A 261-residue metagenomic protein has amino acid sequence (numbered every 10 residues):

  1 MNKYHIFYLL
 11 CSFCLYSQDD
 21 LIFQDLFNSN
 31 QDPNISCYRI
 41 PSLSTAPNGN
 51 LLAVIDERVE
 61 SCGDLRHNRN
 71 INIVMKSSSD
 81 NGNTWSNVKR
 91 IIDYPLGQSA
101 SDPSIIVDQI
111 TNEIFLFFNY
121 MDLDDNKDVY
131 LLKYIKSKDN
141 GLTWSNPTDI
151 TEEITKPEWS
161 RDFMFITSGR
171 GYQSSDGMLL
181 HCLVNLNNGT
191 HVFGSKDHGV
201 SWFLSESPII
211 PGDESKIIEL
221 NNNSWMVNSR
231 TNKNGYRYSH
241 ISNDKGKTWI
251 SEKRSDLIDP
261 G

Functional and structural regions predicted by a protein language model:
Y4-F13: Sec-dependent N-terminal signal peptides
Q18-G261: Asp-box/BNR beta-propeller blade signature and adjacent active/binding-site loops in extracellular glycan-interacting
